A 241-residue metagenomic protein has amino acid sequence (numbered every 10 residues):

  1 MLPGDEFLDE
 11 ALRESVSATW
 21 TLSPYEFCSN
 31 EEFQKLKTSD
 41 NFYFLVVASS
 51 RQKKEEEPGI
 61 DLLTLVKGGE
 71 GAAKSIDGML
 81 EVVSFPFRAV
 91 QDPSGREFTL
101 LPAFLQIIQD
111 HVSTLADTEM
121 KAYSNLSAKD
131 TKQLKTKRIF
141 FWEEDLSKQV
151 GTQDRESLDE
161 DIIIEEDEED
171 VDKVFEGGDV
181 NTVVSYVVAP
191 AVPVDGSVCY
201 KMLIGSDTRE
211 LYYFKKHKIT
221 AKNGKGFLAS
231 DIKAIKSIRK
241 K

Functional and structural regions predicted by a protein language model:
M1-L62: Start-of-domain marker
E57-G78: Aromatic/basic-lined ligand-recognition segments that form π-stacking hydrophobic pockets flanked by Lys/Arg to engage
A72-K241: C-terminal/domain-edge helix-coil "capping" segments
